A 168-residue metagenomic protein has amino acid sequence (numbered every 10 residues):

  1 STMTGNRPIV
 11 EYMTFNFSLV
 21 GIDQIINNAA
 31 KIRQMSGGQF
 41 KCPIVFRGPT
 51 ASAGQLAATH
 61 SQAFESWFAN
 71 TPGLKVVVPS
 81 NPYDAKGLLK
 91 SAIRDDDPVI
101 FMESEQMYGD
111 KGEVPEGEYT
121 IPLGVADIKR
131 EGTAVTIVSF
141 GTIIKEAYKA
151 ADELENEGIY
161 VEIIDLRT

Functional and structural regions predicted by a protein language model:
S1-T136, T142-K145, V161: Conserved thiamine diphosphate
E146-I164: Short helix-loop-beta junction
T168: Glycine/proline-rich, positively charged, aromatic-decorated active-site loop/lid region on the catalytic face
